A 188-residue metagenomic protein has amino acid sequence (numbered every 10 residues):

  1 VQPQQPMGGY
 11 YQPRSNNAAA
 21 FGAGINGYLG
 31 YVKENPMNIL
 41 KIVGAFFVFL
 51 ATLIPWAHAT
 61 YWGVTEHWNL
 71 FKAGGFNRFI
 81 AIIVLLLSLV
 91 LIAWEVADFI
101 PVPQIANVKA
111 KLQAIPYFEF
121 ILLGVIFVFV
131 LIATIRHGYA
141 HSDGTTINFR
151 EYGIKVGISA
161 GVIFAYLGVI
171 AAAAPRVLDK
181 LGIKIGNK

Functional and structural regions predicted by a protein language model:
V1-Q5: Cys/His-rich metal-coordination motifs, chiefly Zn-binding "fingers/knuckles"
G8-K188: Compact integral membrane and secretory-pathway proteins
